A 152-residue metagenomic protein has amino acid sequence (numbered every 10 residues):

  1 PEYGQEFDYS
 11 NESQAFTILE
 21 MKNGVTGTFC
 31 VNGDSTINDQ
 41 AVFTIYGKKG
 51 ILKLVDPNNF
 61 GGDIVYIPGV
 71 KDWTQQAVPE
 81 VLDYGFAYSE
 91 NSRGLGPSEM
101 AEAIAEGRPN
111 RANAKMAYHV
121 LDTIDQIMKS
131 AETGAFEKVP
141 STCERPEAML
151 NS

Functional and structural regions predicted by a protein language model:
P1-G61, G94-E106, N110, I124-I127 (+1 more regions): Contiguous beta-strand/loop segments that form the cofactor/metal-binding neighborhood of enzyme cores
F43, N59-T74: Short polybasic amphipathic segments
Q76-Y88: C-terminal "lid/loop" region of Rossmann-like NAD(P)-dependent oxidoreductases
R111-N113, F136-S141: Short, hydrophobic secondary-structure boundary micro-motifs
